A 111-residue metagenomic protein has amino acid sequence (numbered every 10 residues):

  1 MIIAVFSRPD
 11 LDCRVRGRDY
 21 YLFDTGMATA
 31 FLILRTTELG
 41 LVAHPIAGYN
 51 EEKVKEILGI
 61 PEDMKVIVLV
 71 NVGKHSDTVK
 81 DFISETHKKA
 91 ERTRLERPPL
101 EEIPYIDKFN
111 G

Functional and structural regions predicted by a protein language model:
M1-G111: Acidic, surface-exposed loops and disordered segments
